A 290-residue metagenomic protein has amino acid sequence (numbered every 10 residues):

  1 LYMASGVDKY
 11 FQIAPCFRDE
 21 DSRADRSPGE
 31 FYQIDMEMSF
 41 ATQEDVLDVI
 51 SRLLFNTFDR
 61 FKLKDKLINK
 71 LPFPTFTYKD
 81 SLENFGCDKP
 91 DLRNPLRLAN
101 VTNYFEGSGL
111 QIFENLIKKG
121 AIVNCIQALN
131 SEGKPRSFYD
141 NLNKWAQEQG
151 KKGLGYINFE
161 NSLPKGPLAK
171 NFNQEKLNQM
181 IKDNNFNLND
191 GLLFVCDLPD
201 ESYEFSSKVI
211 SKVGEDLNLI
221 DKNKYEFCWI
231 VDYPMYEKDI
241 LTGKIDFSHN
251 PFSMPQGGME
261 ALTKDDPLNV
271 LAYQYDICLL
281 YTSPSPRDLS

Functional and structural regions predicted by a protein language model:
L1-S39, T77-R136, N143-Q147, Y156 (+5 more regions): Class II aminoacyl-tRNA synthetase-like tRNA-binding/catalytic domains
T42-N56: A conserved active-site cap/scaffold subdomain adjacent to cofactor or substrate pockets
N56-L71: Flexible helix-coil linker/hinge segments at domain or subdomain boundaries
L67-P74, Y156-F159, L219-D232: Interdomain boundary/hinge elements
Y156, P167-I210: Segments forming glycine/polar-rich beta-alpha architectures that bind adenosine-containing cofactors
N189-G191, C196-D197, E201-A261: Catalytic nucleotidyl-transfer cores of nucleotide-processing enzymes
Y281-S290: Single conserved hydrophobic/aromatic residue that forms the stacking wall/gate of nucleotide- or nucleobase-binding
